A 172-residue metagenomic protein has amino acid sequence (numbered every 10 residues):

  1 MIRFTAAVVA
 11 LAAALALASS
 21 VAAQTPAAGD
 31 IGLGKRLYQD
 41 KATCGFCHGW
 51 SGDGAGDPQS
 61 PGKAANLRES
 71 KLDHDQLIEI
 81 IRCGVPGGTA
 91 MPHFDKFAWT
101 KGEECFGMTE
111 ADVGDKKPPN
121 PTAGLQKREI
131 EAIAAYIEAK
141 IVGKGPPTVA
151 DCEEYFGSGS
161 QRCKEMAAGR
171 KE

Functional and structural regions predicted by a protein language model:
M1-F4: Positively charged n-region of N-terminal signal peptides that target proteins for export
A7-A18: Bacterial N-terminal signal peptides
S19-A23: Sec/Tat signal peptide C-region and signal peptidase I cleavage site
P26-G32, K41-A42, T89-E172: Flexible coil segments in periplasmic/lumen-exposed cytochrome c-class electron-transfer proteins
A28-W50, C83: Sequence/structural segment immediately N-terminal to covalent heme-attachment motifs in c-type and related
S51-P86, A90-D115, P119: Gly/Gly-Pro-rich "capping" loops immediately C-terminal to redox-active cysteine motifs in periplasmic/lumenal
